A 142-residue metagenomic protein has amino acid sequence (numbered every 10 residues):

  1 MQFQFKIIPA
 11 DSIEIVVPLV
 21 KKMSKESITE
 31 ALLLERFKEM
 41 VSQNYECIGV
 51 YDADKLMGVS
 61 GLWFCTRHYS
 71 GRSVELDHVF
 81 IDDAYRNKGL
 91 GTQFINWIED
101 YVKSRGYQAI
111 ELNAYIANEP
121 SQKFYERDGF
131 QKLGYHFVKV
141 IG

Functional and structural regions predicted by a protein language model:
M1-D11: Conserved N-terminal entry element of GNAT/NAT acetyltransferase domains
F3, D54-V59, V74: Glycine-rich phosphate/pyrophosphate-binding loop shared by adenosine-nucleotide-utilizing enzymes
K38-G49, E75: A short helix-loop-beta-strand connector motif used in the catalytic cores of GNAT acetyltransferases and, in some
G49, K55-F64, F80: Conserved beta-strand in the GNAT
C65-L76, R86, K132-L133: A conserved beta-turn-beta hairpin within the catalytic core of GNAT-like acetyltransferases that forms part
I81, N87-D100, R127: Conserved acetyl-CoA-binding loop-helix of GNAT-fold acetyltransferases
T92, I116-G134, K139: Conserved active-site alpha-helix within GNAT-family acetyltransferase domains
I95, V102-A114: Conserved GNAT acetyl-CoA-binding A-motif
